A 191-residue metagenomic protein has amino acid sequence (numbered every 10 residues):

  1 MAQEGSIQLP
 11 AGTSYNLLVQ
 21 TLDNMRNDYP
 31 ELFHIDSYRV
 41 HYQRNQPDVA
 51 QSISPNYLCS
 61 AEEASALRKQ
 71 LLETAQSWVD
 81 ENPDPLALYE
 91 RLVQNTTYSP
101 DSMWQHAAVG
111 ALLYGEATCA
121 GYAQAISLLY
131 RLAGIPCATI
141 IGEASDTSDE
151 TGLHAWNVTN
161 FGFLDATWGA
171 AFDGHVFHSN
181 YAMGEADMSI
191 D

Functional and structural regions predicted by a protein language model:
M1-P83, D191: N-terminal accessory/pre-domain segments preceding catalytic cores
S14, L58, Q94-S99, T118-C119 (+2 more regions): Solvent-exposed loop/turn segments at secondary-structure junctions within structured extracellular/periplasmic domains
P30, E90-Y98, S127, R131-I135: Sec-exported extracytoplasmic/periplasmic mature domains
A61-A111: Secondary-structure boundary elements
D80-D84, A111-Y122, D149: Extracytoplasmic/periplasmic, Sec-exported soluble proteins
S99-V109, E116, C137-S148: Catalytic cysteine-centered active-site loop
M103-Y114, Q124-L128, F177: Conserved active-site-adjacent core of cysteine acyl-enzyme catalytic domains
G121-M188: Hydrophobic/aromatic-rich core segments of domains that either
